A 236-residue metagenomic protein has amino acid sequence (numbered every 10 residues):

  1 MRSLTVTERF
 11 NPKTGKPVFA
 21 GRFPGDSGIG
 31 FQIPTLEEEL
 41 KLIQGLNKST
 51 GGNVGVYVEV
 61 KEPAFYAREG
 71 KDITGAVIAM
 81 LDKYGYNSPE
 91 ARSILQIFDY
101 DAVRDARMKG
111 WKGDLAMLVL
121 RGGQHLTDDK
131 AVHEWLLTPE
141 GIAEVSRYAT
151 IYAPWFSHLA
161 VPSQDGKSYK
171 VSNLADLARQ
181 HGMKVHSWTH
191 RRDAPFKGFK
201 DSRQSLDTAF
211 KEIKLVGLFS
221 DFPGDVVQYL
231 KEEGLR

Functional and structural regions predicted by a protein language model:
M1-H133, E140-A143, R147-T150, P154-V161 (+1 more regions): Metal-dependent phosphodiesterase/phospholipase catalytic core, i.e., the His/Asp/Glu-rich active-site region
I29, A67, K109, G113-R236: C-terminal active-site rim and adjoining tail of enzyme catalytic domains
